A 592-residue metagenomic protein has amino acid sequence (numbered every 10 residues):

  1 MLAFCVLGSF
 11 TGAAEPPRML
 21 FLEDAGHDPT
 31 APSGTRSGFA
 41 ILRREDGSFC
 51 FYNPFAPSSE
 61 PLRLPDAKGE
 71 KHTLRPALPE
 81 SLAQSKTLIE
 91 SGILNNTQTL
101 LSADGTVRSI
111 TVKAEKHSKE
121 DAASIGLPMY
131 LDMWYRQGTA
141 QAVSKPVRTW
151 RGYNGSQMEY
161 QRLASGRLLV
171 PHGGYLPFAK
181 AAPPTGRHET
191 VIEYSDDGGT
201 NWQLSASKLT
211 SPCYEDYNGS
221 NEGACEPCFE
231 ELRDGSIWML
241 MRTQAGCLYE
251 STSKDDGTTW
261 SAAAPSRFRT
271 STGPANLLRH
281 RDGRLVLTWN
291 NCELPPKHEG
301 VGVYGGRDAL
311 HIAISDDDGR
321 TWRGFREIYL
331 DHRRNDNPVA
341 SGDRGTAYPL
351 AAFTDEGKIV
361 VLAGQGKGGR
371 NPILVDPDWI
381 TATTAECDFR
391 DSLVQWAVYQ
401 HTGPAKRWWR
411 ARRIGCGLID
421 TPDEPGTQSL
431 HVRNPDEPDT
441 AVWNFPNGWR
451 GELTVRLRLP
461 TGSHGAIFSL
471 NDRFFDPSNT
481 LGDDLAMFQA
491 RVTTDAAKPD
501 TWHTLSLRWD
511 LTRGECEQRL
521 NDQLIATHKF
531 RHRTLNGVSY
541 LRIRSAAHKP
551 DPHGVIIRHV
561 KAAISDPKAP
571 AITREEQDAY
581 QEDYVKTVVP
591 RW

Functional and structural regions predicted by a protein language model:
M1-S9: Bacterial N-terminal signal peptides
A14-Q395, G403, G415-G417: Asp-box/BNR beta-propeller blade signature and adjacent active/binding-site loops in extracellular glycan-interacting
D378, F389, V555-A562, P567: Extracellular beta-strand elements of beta-rich domains used for carbohydrate recognition/degradation or cell-matrix
V394-S429, D583-P590: Extracellular glycan-recognition surfaces and repeat-rich motifs
E424-V492, D566: Secretory/extracellular carbohydrate-interaction modules and structurally similar beta-sandwich "look-alikes"
V455, T501-L511, C516-Q518: Short tryptophan-centered beta-strand motifs in secreted/extracellular beta-sheet-rich domains of glycan-recognition
A486-S506: Short, aromatic/His-centered strand-loop micro-motif at the edge of beta-sheets
H528-R558: Flexible glycan-contacting loops in extracellular carbohydrate-active proteins
